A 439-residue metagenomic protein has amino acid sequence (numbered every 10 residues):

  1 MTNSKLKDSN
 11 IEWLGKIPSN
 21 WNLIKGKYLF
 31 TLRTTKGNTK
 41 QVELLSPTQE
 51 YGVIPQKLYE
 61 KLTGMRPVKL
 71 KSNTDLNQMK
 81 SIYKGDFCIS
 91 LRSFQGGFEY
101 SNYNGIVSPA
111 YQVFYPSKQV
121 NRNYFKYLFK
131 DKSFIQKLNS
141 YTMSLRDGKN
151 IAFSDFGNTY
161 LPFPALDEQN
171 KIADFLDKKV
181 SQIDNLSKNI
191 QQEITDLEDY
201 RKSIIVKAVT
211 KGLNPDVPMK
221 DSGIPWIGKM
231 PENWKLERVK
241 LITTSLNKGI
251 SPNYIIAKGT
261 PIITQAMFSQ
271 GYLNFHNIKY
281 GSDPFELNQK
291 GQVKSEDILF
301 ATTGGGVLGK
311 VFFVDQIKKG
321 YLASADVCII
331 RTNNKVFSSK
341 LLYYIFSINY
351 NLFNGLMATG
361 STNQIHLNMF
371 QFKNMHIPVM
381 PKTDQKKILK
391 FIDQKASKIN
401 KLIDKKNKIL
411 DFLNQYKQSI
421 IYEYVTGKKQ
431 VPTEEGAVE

Functional and structural regions predicted by a protein language model:
M1-N22, P164-V217, P378-E439: Amphipathic alpha-helical coiled-coil/heptad-repeat segments
S4-Q41, L45, N158, L166 (+5 more regions): Non-catalytic DNA-recognition/assembly elements of restriction-modification systems
L6-S9, L91-R92, G105-Q112, L145-N170 (+2 more regions): A short glycine-rich beta-alpha junction/loop motif
K7-N10, K27-V42, P47-K84, E237-P252 (+1 more regions): Sequence-specific dsDNA recognition surfaces
E12-K16, L70-K71, Q112-S117, G157-F163 (+4 more regions): Short, well-ordered beta-strand elements within core beta-sheets of diverse protein domains
T39-Q49, Y59-L62, S140-T142, P218-S222 (+2 more regions): Short coil/turn segments at secondary-structure boundaries
Y51-R66, F87-Q112, N123-Y127, Q136-Y141 (+4 more regions): Short, ligand-facing micro-motifs at secondary-structure edges
